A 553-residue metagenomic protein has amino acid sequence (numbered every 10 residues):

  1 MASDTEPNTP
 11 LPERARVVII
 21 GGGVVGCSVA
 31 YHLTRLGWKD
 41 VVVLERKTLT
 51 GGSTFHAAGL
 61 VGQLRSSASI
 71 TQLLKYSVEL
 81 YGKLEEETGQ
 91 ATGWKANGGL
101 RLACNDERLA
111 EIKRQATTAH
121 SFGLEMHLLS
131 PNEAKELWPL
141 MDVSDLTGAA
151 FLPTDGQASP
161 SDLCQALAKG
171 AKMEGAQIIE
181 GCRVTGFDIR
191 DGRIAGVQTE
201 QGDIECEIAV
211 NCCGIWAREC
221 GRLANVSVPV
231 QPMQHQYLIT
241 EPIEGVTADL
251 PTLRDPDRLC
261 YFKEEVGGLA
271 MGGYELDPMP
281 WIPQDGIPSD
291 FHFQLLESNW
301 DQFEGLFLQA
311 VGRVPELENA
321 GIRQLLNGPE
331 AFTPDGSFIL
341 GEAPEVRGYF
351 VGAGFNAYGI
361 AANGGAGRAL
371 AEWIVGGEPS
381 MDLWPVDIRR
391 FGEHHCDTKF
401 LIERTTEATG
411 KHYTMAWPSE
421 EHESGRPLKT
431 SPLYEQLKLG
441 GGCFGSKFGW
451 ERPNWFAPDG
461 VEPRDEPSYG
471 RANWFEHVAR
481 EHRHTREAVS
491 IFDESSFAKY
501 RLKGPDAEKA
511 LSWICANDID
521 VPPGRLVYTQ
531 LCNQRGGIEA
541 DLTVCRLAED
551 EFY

Functional and structural regions predicted by a protein language model:
M1-V17, R35-K39: Extreme N-terminal leader/targeting segments of oxidoreductases
G22-G23, R46: Glycine-rich Rossmann-fold phosphate-binding loop(s) that bind the pyrophosphate of adenine dinucleotide cofactors
H32-R35, G59-V61, K83, Q90-G98 (+4 more regions): Active-site substrate-recognition segment that forms the wall of the catalytic cavity or substrate channel
T34-T54: Glycine-rich FAD pyrophosphate-binding loop
G59-L137, D257-F262, V266-G268, D290 (+3 more regions): Dinucleotide-binding Rossmann-like beta1-alpha1 core, especially the glycine-rich loop that anchors the ADP
F151-I208: Helical element adjacent to the flavin cofactor pocket in flavoenzyme catalytic cores
P160, D257, Q294-K429: C-terminal catalytic lobe of FAD-dependent flavoproteins
I388-Y553: Glycine/proline-enriched, intrinsically flexible loops and inter-domain linkers
